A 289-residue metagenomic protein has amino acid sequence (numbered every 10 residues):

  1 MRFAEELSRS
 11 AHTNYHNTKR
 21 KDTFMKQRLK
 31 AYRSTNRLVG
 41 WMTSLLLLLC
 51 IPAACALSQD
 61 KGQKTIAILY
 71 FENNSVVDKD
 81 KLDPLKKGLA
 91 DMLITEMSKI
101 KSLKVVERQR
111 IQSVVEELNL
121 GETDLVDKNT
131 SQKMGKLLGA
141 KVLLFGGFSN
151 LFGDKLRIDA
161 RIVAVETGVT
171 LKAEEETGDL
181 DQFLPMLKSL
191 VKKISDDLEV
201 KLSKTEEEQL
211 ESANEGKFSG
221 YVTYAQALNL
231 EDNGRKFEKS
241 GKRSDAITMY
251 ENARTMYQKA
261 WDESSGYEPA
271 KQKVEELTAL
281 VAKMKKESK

Functional and structural regions predicted by a protein language model:
D60-K128, L143-F152, L171: Short beta-strand->alpha-helix linker/helix-N-cap micro-motif that forms a surface specificity/interaction loop
G121-S219: Catalytic-center loop of serine/cysteine hydrolases
A213-E238: Alpha-helical tetratricopeptide repeat
G266-Y267: Residue-level recognition of tetratricopeptide repeat
E276-K289: Alpha-helical linker/edge segments of TPR/alpha-solenoid repeat scaffolds and analogous pre-/post-domain helices
